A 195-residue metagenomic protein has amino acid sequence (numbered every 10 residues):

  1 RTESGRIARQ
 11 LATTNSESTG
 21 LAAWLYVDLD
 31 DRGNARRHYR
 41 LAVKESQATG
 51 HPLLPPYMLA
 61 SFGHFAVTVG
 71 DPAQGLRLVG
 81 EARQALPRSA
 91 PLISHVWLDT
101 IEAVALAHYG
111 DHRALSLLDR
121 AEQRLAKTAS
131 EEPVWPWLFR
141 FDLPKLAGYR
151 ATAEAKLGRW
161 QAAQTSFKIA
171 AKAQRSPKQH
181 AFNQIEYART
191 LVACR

Functional and structural regions predicted by a protein language model:
R1-R195: Conserved binding/catalytic microenvironments
